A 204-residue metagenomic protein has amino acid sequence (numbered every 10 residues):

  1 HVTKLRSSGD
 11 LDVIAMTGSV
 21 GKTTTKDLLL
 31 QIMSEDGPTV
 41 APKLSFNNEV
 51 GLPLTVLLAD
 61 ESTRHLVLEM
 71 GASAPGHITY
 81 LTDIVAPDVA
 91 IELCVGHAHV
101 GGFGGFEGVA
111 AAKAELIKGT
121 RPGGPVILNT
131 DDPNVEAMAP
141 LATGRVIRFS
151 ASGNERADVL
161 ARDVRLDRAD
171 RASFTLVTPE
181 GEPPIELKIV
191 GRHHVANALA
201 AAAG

Functional and structural regions predicted by a protein language model:
H1-T130, E136-A142: Phosphate-binding loop of NTP-binding sites
E107-A110, P140, G144-G204: Adenine nucleotide phosphate-binding catalytic loops in nucleotide-utilizing enzymes
